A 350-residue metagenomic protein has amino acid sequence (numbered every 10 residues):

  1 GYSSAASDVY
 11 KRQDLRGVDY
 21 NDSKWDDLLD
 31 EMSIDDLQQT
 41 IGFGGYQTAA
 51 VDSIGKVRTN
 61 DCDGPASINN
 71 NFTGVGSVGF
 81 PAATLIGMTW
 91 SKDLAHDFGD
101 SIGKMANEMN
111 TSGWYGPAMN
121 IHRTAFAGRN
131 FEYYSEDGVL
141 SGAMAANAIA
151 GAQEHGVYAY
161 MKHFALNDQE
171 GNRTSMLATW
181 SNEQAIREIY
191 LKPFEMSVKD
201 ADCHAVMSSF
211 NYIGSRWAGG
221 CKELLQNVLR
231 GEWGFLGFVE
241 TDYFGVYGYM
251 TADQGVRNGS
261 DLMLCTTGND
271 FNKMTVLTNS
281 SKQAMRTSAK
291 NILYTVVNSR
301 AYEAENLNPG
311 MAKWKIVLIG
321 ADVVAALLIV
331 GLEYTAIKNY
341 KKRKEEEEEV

Functional and structural regions predicted by a protein language model:
G1-A6, Y10: Single conserved hydrophobic/aromatic residue that forms the stacking wall/gate of nucleotide- or nucleobase-binding
Q13-S53: N-terminal amphipathic, basic-rich helices that act as targeting or association modules
S33, S135-V276, S280-M285, N291-Y294 (+1 more regions): Second-shell residues forming the walls of enzyme active-site clefts
A50-K92, D100-I189, E195, G214: Surface-exposed loop and adjacent secondary-structure segments within mature catalytic domains
K290, Y294-A312: C-terminal low-complexity, Ser/Thr- and acidic/Pro-rich disordered "stalk" regions positioned immediately N-terminal
L307-A325: Juxtamembrane/start-of-transmembrane alpha-helix segments at the extracytoplasmic/lumenal side of membrane anchors
A326-Y340: Alpha-helical transmembrane segments
K344-V350: Cytoplasmic C-terminal tails of single-pass
